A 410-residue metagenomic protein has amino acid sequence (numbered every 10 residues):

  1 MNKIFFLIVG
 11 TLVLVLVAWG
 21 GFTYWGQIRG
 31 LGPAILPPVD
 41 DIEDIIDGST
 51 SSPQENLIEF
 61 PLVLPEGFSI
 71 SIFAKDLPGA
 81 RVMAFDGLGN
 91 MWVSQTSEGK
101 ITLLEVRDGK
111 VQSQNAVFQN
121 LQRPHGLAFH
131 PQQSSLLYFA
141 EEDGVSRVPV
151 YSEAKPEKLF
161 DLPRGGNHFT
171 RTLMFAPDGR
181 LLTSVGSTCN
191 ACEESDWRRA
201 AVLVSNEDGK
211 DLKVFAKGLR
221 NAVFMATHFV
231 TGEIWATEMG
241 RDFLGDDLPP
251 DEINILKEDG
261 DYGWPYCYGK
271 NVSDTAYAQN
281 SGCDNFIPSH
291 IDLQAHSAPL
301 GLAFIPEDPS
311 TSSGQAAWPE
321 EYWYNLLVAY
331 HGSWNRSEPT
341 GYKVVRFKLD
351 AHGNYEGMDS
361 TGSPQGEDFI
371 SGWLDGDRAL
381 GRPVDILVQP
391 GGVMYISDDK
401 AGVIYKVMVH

Functional and structural regions predicted by a protein language model:
T23-L64, T170, S187-N190, E207-K210 (+6 more regions): Beta-propeller domain segments
P53-Q54, S71-Q95, A298-G301: Beta-strand-rich domains and repeat architectures in extracellular enzymes and scaffolds, especially beta-propellers
F73-L77, A116-L121, F160-G165, F215-G218 (+3 more regions): Surface loop/turn motifs at the tips and blade-to-blade linkers of beta-strand repeat domains
N90-W92, L136-Y138, R180-S184, E233-T237 (+2 more regions): Conserved beta-propeller blade signature
T102-L104, G109-P131: Blade-loop segments of beta-propeller domains
D143-F175, S184-S187: Asp-box/WD-like beta-propeller blade repeats and closely related beta-sheet repeat scaffolds
L387-H410: Blade-level signature of beta-propeller repeat domains, shared across WD40, Kelch, NHL, RCC1 and BNR/Asp-box propellers
